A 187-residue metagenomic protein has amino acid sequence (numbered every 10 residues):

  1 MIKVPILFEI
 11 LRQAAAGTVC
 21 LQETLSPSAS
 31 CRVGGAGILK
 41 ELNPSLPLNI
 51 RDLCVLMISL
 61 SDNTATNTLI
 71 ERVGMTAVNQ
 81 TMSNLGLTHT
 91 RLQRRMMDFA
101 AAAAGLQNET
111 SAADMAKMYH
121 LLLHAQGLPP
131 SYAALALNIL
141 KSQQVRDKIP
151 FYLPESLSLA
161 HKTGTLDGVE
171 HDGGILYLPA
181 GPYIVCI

Functional and structural regions predicted by a protein language model:
M1-L25, V185: Active-site SXXK
M1-V4, L106-L137, K141, E170-I187: Active-site-proximal alpha-helical segments within enzyme catalytic domains
P5, E9, N49-L56, T64 (+6 more regions): Extracytoplasmic/secreted proteins, especially bacterial periplasmic and envelope-associated proteins
F8-A16, S59, E71, K117-H124: Short glycine/serine- and small hydrophobic-enriched flexible loop segments
A16-L42: Short, glycine/proline-biased beta-turn/loop segments that scaffold the active-site neighborhood
R32-N67, N108: Conserved catalytic neighborhood of penicillin-recognizing serine enzymes
N67-H124: Mid-domain, small-residue-enriched loop/turn segments at the edges of structured enzyme/sensor domains
D147-I187: Short, Gly/Ser/Thr-enriched beta-strand-loop segments that form substrate-interacting elements of hydrolase/peptidase
